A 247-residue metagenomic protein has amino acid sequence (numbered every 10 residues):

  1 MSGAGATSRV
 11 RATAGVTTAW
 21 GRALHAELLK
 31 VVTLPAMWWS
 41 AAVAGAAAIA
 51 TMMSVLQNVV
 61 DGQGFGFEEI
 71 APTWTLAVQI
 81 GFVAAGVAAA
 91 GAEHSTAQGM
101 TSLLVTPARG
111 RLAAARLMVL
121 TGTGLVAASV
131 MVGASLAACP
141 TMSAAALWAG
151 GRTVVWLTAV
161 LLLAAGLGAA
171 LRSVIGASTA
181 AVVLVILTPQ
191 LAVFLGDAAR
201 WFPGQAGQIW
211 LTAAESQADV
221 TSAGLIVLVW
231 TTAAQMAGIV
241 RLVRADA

Functional and structural regions predicted by a protein language model:
G3, V10-T17, A26, P35-A89 (+6 more regions): Secretory targeting signals
G21, A92-E93: Solvent-exposed, acidic/flexible segments
G21-K30: Cytosolic juxtamembrane amphipathic/interface segments immediately preceding and feeding into a transmembrane helix
K30-L34, T96: Membrane-interface junctions
H94-L117: Interfacial "coupling" helices/loops that link adjacent transmembrane helices in transporter permeases
G204-A206: C-terminal and late-domain segments of enzyme folds
V243-A247: Short cytosolic juxtamembrane segments of multi-pass membrane proteins
